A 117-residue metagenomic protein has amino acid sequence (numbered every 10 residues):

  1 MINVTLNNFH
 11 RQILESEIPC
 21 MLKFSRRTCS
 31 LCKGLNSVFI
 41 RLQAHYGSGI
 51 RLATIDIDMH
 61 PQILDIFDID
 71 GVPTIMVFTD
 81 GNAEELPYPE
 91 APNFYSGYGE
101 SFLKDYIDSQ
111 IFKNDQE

Functional and structural regions predicted by a protein language model:
I2-T5, F24, N36-Q43, G47-Q62: Thiol-based oxidoreductase modules, predominantly thioredoxin-like and allied folds used for disulfide exchange
F9: Substrate-binding pocket helix/loop in short-chain dehydrogenase/reductase
E15-R27: Short active-site neighborhood of thiol/selenol oxidoreductases, capturing the structured segment around
C29-C32: Short cysteine clusters
G34, I66-D68, N93-F94, Q110: Chalcogenol-based redox active-site neighborhoods
F67-T79: Structural micro-motif
V77-E117: Non-catalytic, surface beta->alpha helical segment in thiol-disulfide oxidoreductase systems
